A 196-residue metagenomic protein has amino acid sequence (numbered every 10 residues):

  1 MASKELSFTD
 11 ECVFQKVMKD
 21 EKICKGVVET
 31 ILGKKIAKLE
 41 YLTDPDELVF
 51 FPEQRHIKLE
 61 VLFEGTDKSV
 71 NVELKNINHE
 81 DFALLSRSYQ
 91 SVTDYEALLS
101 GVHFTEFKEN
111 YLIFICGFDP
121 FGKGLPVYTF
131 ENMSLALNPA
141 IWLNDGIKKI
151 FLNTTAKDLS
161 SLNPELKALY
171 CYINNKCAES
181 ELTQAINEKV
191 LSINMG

Functional and structural regions predicted by a protein language model:
M1-G196: Elongated, amphipathic alpha-helical interaction scaffolds
